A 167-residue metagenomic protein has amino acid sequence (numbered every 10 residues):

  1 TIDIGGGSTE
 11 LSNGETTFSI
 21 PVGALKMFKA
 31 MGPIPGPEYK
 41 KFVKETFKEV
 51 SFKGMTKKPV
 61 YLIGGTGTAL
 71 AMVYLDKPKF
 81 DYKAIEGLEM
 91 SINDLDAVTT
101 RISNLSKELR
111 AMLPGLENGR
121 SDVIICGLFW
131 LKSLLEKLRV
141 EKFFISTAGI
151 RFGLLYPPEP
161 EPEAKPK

Functional and structural regions predicted by a protein language model:
T1-D3, V60: Short glycine-aspartate micro-motif
G6-E10: Short glycine/serine/threonine-rich phosphate/pyrophosphate-binding segments that cradle anionic phosphate groups
S12-K167: Helical "lid/coupling" subdomains associated with nucleotide-phosphate turnover
